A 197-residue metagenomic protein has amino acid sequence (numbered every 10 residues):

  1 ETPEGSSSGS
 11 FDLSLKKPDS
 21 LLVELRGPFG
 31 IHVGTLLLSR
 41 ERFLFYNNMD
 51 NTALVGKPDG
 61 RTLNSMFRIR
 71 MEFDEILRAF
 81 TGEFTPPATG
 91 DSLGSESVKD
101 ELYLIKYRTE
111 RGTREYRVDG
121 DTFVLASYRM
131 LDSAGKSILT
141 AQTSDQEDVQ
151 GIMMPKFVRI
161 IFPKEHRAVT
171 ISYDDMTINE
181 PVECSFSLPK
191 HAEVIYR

Functional and structural regions predicted by a protein language model:
E1-P3: A short, Trp-centered hydrophobic/proline-enriched beta-strand micro-motif
G5, K16-D19: Short, solvent-exposed loop/edge-beta patches enriched in aromatic
S6-D12: Beta-strand-dominated lipid-handling architectures at cellular/organellar boundaries
D12-S14, V33-T35, E115-R117, D145: Short, surface-exposed charged micro-motifs
S20-D74: An acidic-aromatic
P58, M66-S95: C-terminal low-complexity, charged extensions that often adopt amphipathic alpha-helices
L93-Y196: Gly/Pro-enriched, hydrophobic low-complexity segments that function as extracytoplasmic propeptides/linkers
